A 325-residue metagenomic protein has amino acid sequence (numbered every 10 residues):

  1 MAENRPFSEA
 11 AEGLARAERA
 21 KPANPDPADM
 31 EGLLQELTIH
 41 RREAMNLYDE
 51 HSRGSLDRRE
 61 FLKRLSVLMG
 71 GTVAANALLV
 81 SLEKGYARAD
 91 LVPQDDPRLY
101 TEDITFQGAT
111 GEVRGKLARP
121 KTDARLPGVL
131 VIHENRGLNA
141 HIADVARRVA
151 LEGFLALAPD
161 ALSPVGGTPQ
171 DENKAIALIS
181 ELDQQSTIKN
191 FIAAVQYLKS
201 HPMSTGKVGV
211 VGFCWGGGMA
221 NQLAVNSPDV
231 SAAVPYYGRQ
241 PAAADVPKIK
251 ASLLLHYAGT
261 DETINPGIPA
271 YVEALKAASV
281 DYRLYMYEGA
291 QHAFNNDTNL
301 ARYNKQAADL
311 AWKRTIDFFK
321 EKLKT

Functional and structural regions predicted by a protein language model:
M1-E60: N-terminal secretory signal peptides
D49, R59-E83: N-terminal export signals
R88-D123: N-terminal cap/lid segment of alpha/beta-hydrolase-fold proteins
R125-E134: Short beta-strand element of the alpha/beta-hydrolase
L162-Q185, N295-N299: Cap/lid segment of the alpha/beta-hydrolase catalytic domain
A177-H201: Alpha/beta-hydrolase active-site loop
A193-K250: Primarily recognizes the serine-hydrolase "nucleophile elbow" in alpha/beta-hydrolase and SGNH/GDSL folds
L255-Y257: Short beta-strand/loop motif that positions the catalytic acidic residue of the alpha/beta-hydrolase fold
